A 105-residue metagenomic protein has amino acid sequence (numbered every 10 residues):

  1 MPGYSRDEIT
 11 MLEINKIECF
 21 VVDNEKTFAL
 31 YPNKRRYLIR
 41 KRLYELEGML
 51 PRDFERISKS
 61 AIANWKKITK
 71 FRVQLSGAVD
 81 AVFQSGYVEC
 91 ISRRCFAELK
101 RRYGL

Functional and structural regions predicted by a protein language model:
M1-L105: Basic, polyanion-interacting recognition surfaces, primarily in bacterial LytTR/OmpR-type DNA-binding effector domains
